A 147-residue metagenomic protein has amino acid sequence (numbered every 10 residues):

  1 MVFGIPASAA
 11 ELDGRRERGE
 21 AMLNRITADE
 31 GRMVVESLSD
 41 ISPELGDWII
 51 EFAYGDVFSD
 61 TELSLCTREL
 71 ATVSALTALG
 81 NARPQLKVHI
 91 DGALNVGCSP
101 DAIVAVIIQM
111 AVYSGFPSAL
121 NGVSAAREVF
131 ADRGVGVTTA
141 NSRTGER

Functional and structural regions predicted by a protein language model:
F3-C66, N95, L120-R147: Acidic, glycine/proline-rich low-complexity segments that act as flexible tails and inter-domain linkers
M22, A53, V88-H89, V106: A general alpha-helix detector
D47-I50, G80-L86: Short acidic alpha-helix initiation/capping motifs at coil-to-helix transition points, especially at protein N-termini
S64, A82-V104, P117-V129: Extended intrinsically disordered, low-complexity coil regions enriched in Ser, Thr, Gly, Ala and often Pro
R68-L76, L86, V106-I107: Short, structured motif recognition centered on aromatic/hydrophobic residues
T77-A78, V96, Q109-F116: A short structural micro-motif
V104, I108, A140-S142: Alpha-helical transmembrane segments and their immediate juxtamembrane flanks in integral membrane proteins
